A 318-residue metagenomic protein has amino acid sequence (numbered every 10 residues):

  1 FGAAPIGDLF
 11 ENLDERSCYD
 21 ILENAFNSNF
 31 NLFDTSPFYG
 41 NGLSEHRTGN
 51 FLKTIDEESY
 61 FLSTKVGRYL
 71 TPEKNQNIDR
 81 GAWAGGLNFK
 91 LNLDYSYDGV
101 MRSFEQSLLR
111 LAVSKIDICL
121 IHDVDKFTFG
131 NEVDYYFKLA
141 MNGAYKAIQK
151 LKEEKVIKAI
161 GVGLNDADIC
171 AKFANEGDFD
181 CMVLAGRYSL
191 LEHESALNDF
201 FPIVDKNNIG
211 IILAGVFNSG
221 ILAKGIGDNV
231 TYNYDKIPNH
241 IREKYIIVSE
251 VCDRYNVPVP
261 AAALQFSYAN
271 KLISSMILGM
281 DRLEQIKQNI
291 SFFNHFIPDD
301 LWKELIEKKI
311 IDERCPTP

Functional and structural regions predicted by a protein language model:
F1-E73: N-terminal binding-site loop/beta-alpha segment at the start of enzyme catalytic domains that lines or forms
A3-P5, T35-P37, T64-V66, L120-D123 (+3 more regions): A cross-domain feature marking catalytic cores of carbohydrate-active enzymes and several ubiquitous metabolic/repair
A4-R16, G85-M101: Active-site mouth loops of central-metabolism enzymes
S17, V124-P318: Beta/alpha (TIM)-barrel catalytic core signal, keyed to glycine-rich beta->alpha loops juxtaposed to Asp/Glu that bind
P72-W83, G225-V230: Short, flexible, mixed-charge acidic loops at enzyme active sites
D94-K115: An active-site-proximal structural segment forming one wall of the substrate-binding cleft that immediately precedes
L108-N131: Active-site groove signature of glycoside hydrolases
